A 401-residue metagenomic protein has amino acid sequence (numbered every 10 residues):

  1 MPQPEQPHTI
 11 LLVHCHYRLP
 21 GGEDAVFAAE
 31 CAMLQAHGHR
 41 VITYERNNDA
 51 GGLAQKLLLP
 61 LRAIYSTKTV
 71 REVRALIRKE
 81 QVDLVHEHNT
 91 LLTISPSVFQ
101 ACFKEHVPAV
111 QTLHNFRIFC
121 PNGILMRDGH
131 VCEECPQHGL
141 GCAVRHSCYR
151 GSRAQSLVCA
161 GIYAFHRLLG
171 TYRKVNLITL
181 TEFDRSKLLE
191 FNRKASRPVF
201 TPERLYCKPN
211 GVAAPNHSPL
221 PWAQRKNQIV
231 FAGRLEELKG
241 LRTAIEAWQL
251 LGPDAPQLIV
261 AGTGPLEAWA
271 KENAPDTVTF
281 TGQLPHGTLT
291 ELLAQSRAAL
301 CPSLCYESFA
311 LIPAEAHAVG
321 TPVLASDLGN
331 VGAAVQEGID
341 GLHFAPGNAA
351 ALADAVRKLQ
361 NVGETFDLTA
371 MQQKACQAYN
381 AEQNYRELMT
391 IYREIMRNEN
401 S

Functional and structural regions predicted by a protein language model:
I77, Q283-L284, L292-S296: Short alpha-helical donor nucleotide-sugar binding micro-motif in glycosyltransferases
I118, Q137-H217: Donor nucleotide-sugar binding/catalytic pocket of nucleotide-sugar-dependent glycosyltransferases
I178, N210-V212, P221-K239, I245-Q249 (+1 more regions): Conserved donor-binding/catalytic core segment of Leloir-type glycosyltransferases
A268-T288: Nucleotide-activated donor-binding/catalytic signature segment of Leloir-type glycosyltransferases, i.e., the conserved
A294-S308, T321: Acidic donor-binding loop of glycosyltransferase active sites
P313-A314, D327-G338, L342-H343: Short acidic/histidine- and often glycine-rich active-site loop of Leloir-type glycosyltransferases that engages
E337-G338, L342-A349, R357-E364: Conserved acidic donor-binding segment of nucleotide-sugar-dependent glycosyltransferases
D340, T365-A378, E387: A short, well-ordered alpha-helix in the C-terminal region of glycosyltransferases
